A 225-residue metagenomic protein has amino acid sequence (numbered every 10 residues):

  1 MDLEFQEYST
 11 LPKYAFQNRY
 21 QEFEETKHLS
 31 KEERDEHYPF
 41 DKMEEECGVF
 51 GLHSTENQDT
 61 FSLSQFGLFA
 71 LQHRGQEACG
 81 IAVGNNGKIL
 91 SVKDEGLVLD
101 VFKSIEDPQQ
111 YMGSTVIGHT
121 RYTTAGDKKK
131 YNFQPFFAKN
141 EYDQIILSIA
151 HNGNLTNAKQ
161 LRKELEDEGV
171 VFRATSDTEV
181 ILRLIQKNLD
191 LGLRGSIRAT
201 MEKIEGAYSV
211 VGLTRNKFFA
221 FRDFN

Functional and structural regions predicted by a protein language model:
D2-N225: Conserved short alpha-helical segments that host acidic/polar catalytic motifs at enzyme active sites
